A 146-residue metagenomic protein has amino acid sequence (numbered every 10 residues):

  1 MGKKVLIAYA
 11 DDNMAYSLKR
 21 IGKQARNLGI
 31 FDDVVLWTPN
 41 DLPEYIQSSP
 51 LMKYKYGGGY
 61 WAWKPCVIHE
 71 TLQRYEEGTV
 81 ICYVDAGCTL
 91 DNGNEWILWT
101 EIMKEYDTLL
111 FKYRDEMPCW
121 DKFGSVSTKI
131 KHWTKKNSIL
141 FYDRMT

Functional and structural regions predicted by a protein language model:
M1-T146: Glycosyltransferase catalytic domains, chiefly GT-A lineage
